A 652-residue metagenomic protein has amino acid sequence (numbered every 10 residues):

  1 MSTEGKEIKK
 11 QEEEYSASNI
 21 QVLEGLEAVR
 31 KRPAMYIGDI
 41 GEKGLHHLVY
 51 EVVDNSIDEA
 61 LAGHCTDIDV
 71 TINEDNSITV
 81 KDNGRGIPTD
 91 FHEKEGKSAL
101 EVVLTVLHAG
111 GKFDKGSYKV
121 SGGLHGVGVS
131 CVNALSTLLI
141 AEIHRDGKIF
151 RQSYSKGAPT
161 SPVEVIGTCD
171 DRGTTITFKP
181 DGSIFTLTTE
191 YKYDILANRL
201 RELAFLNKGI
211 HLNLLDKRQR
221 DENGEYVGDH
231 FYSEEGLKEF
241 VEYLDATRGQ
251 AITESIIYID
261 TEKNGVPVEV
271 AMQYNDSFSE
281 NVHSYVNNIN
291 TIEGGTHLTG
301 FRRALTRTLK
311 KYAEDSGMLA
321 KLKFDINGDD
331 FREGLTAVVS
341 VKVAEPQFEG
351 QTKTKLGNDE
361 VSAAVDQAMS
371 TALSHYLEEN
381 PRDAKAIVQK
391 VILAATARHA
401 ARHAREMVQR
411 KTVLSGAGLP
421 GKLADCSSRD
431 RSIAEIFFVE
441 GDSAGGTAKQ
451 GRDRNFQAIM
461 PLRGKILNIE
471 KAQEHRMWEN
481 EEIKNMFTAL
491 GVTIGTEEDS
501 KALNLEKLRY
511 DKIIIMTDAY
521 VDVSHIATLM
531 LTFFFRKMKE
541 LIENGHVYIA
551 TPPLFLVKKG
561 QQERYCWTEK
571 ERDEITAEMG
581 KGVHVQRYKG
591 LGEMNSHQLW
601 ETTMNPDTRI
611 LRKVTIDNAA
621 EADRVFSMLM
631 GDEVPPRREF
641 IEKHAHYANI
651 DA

Functional and structural regions predicted by a protein language model:
M1-N19, L26, Y50, D58-A60 (+13 more regions): GHKL-family ATPase ATP-binding module
K31-Y50: Conserved short strand/loop->alpha-helix "switch" segment adjacent to the catalytic nucleotide/phosphoryl-transfer site
G86-F91: A short glycine-centered beta->alpha linker in the GHKL/HATPase_c
H92-E93, L100: Short adenine-binding "F-helix/F-box" segment of the Bergerat
V103-T105, A109-K115, F301, R476-G491: Surface-exposed acidic, glycine/proline-enriched linker/cap segments that occur as 15-30-residue helix-coil
T396-S415, D430-I436, G446, Q450-R452 (+2 more regions): C-terminal interaction appendages of subunits in large macromolecular complexes
